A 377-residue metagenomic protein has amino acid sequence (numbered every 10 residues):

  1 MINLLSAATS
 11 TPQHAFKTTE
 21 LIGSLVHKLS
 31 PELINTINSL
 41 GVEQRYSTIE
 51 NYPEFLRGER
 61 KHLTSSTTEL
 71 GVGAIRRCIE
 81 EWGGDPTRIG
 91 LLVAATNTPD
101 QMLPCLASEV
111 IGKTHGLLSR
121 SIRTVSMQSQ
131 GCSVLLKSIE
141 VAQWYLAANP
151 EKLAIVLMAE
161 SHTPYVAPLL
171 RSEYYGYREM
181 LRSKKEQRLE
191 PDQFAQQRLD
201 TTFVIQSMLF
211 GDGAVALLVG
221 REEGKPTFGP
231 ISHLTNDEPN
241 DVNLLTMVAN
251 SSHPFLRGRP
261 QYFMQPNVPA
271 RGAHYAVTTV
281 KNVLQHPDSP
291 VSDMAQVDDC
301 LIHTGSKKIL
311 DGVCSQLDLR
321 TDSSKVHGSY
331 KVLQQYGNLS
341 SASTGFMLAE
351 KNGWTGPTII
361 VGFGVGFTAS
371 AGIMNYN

Functional and structural regions predicted by a protein language model:
M1-S65, E186-A270, T278, T355 (+2 more regions): Condensing-enzyme catalytic core mediating Claisen C-C bond formation in acyl metabolism
S6-A8, A95, Q128, A154-E160 (+2 more regions): Short beta-strand segments
T68, V72, I79, T98-D100 (+4 more regions): Claisen-condensing/thiolase-fold acyl-transfer catalytic domains that form or cleave C-C bonds in fatty acid
E80-P86, W144-L153, G220-T227, H286-P290 (+1 more regions): Secondary-structure boundary elements
P86-T98: Membrane helical hairpin/interfacial module
M102-G112, L170: Short Gly/Thr/Asp-enriched flexible loops that form oxyanion-binding sites at enzyme active sites
Q130-C132, A159-P164, L169-R171, V215 (+2 more regions): Short acidic/polar capping segments at secondary-structure boundaries
Y145, E151-S207: Flexible, glycine-rich active-site loops centered on histidine and acidic residues that chelate a metal or position
